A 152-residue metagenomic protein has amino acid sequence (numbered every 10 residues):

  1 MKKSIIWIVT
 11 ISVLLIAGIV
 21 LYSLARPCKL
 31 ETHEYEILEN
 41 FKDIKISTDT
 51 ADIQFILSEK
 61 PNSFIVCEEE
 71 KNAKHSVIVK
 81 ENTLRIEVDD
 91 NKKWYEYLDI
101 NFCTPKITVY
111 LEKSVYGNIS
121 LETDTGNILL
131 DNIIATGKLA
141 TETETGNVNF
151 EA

Functional and structural regions predicted by a protein language model:
K2-D43, S47, D52-T123, L129-E142 (+1 more regions): Acidic (Asp/Glu) and glycine-rich low-complexity loops/linkers that are typically intrinsically disordered
